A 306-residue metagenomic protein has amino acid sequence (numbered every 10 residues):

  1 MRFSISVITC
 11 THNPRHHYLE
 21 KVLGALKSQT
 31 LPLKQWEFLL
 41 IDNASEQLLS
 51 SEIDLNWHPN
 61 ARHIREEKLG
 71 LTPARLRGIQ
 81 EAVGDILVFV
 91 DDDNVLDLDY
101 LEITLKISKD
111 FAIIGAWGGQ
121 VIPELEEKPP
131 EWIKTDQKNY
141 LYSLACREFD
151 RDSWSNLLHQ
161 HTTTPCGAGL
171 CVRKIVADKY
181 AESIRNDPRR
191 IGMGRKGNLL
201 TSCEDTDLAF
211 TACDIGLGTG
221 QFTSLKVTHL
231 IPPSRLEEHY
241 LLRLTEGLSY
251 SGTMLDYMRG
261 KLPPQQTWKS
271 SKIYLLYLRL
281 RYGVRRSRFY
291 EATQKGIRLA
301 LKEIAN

Functional and structural regions predicted by a protein language model:
P14-S28: Short, well-formed alpha-helical segments that are part of the catalytic scaffolds of diverse glycosyltransferases
A25, L39-S51, N94: A conserved acidic beta->alpha catalytic loop
E66-A82: Glycine-rich, basic loop-to-helix element that forms the pyrophosphate-binding segment of sugar-nucleotide handling
L87: Short aromatic/hydrophobic "clamp" motif used to bind/position activated sugar donors
D99-T135: Conserved donor NDP-sugar-binding/catalytic core segment of glycosyltransferases
K138-T162: Short, flexible, basic/aromatic active-site loop/helix in glycosyltransferases
G167, P188-L208: Acidic donor-binding loop at a coil-to-helix junction in glycosyltransferase catalytic cores that engages
R243-Y250, K261-N306: Non-catalytic, C-terminal membrane-associated alpha-helical segments of glycosyltransferases
